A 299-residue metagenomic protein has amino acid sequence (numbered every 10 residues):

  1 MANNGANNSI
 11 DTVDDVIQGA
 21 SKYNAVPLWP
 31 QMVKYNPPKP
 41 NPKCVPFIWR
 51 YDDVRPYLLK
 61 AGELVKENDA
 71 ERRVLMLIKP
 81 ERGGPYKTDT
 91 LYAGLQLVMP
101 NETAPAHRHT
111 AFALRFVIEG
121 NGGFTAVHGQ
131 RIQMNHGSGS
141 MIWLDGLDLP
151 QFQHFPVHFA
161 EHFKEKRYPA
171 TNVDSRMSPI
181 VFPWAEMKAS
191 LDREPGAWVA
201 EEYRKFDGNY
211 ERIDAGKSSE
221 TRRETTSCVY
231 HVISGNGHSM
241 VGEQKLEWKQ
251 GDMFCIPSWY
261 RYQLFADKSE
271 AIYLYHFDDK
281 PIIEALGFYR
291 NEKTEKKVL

Functional and structural regions predicted by a protein language model:
A2-D89, H158-N209, R290-K293, V298-L299: A short, N-terminal "cap"/entry segment at the start of jelly-roll beta-barrel domains of the cupin/DSBH fold
A20, G83-T88, T103-T110, G139 (+4 more regions): Short, low-complexity cationic-aromatic patches
R73-G83, L91-H109, G208-E224: Conserved short histidine dyad/triad with adjacent acidic residue
M99-G137, R223-Q250, F288: A short beta-strand-loop-beta hairpin characteristic of the jelly-roll/cupin
M99-P100, V127-D148, V241, W248-K268 (+1 more regions): Conserved metal-binding segment of the jelly-roll/cupin
L114-F116, G139-E161, C255, S269-R290: A short hydrophobic beta-strand segment most commonly corresponding to one strand of the jelly-roll/cupin
G137, H162-R167, K245-C255, R261-Q263 (+3 more regions): Short amphipathic alpha-helical linker/capping segments at the junctions of internal repeats and modular domains
R193-S234, V241-K245, D252: Acidic/His-leaning functional-site neighborhoods
